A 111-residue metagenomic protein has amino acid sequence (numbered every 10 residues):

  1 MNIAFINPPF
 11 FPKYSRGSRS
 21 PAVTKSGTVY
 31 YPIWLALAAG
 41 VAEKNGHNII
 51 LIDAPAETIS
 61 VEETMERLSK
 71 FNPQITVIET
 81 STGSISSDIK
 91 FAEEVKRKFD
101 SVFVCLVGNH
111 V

Functional and structural regions predicted by a protein language model:
N2-I3, F103: Beta-sheet entry/capping signal
I3-G27: Short glycine-rich His-centered loop
Y14, Y30-Y31, F103: Sequence-level detector for tyrosine residue identity
S20-A42: Short catalytic helix/loop segments, enriched in acidic residues and glycine and frequently bearing histidine
W34, A38-V111: Glycine-rich beta-alpha loop elements in corrinoid/cobalamin-binding modules across cobalamin-dependent enzymes
